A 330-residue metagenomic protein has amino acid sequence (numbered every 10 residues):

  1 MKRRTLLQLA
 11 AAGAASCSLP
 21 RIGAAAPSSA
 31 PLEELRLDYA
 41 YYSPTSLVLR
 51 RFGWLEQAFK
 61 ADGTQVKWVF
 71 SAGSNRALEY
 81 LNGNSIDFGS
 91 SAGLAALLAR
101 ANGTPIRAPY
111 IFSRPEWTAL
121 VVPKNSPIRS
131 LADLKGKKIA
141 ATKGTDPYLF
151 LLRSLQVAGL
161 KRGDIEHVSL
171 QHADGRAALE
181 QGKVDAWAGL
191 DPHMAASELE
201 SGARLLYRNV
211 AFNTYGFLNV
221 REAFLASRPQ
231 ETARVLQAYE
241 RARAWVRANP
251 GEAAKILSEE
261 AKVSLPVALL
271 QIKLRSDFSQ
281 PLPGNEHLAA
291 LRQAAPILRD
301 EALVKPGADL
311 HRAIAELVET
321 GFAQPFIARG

Functional and structural regions predicted by a protein language model:
T5-A25: N-terminal export signals
A26-K161, E166-S169, D185-A188, L205-L206 (+1 more regions): Short, glycine-/small- and polar/acidic-enriched structural segments that line small-molecule recognition paths
Q57, E79, L97, A132 (+9 more regions): Solvent-exposed, polar/charged alpha-helical surfaces in well-ordered, non-transmembrane soluble domains, broadly
F59, S85, S90, R100 (+8 more regions): Sec/Tat-exported extracytoplasmic proteins
G63-K67, R162-I165, A261-I272, K305-R312: Short, surface-exposed acidic
L94, H167-V168, A173-E260: Pocket-lining segment of extracytoplasmic ligand-binding domains
R228-K305: Secondary-structure end/capping motifs
L298-G330: Conserved C-terminal helix/tail region of periplasmic/extracytoplasmic solute-binding proteins
